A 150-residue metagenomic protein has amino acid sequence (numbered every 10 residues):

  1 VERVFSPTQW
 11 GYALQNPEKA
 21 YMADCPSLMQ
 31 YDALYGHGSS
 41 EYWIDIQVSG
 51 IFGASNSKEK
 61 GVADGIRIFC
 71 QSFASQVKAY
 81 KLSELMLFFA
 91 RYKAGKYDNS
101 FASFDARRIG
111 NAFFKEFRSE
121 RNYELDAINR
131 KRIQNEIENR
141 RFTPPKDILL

Functional and structural regions predicted by a protein language model:
V1-L150: Charged interaction scaffolds used for protein-protein
